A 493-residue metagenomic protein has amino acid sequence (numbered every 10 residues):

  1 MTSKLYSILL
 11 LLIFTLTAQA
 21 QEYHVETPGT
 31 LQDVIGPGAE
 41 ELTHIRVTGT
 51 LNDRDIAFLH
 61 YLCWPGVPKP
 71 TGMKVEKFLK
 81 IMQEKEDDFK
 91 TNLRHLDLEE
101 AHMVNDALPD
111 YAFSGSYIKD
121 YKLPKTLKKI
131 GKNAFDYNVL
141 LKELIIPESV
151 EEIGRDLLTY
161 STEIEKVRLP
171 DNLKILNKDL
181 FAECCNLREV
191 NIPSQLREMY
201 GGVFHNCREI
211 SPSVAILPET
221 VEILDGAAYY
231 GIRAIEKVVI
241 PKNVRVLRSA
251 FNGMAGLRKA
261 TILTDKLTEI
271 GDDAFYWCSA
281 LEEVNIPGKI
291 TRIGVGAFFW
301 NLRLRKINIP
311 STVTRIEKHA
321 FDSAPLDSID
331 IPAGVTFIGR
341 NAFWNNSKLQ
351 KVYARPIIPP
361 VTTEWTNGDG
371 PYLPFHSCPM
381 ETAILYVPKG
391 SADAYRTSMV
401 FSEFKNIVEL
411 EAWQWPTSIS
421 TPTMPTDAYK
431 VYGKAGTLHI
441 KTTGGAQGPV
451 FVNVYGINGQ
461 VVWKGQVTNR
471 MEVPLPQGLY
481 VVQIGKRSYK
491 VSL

Functional and structural regions predicted by a protein language model:
M1-E22: Bacterial Sec-dependent N-terminal signal peptides
Q19-E22, E409-T426: Low-complexity, Pro/Thr/Ser/Gly/Ala-rich linker/spacer regions in secreted, extracellular modular proteins
Q21-I35, V462-N469: A short, well-structured beta->alpha microelement
E22-E26, T43-L51, K69-K80, K85-D106 (+13 more regions): Structural signature of tandem-repeat unit edges
G29-G38, R54-W64, A107-A112, N133 (+10 more regions): Short, T/G/N/S-enriched strand-turn elements that build extracellular solenoid repeat scaffolds
V34-L42, F89-K90, C378-M380, P474-P476: Flexible, charged surface loops at secondary-structure boundaries
Y111, G131-A134, G154-L157, N177-L180 (+8 more regions): Consensus positions within tandem repeat domains that build extended binding/scaffold surfaces
P422-L493: C-terminal outer-membrane/trafficking sorting elements
